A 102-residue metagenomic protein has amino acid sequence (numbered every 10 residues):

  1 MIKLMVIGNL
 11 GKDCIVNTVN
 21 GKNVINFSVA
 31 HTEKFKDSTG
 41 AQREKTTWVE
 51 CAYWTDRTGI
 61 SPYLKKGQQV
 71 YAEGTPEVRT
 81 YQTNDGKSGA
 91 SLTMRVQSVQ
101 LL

Functional and structural regions predicted by a protein language model:
M1-L102: Single-stranded nucleic acid-binding surfaces, predominantly the OB-fold ssDNA-binding core
